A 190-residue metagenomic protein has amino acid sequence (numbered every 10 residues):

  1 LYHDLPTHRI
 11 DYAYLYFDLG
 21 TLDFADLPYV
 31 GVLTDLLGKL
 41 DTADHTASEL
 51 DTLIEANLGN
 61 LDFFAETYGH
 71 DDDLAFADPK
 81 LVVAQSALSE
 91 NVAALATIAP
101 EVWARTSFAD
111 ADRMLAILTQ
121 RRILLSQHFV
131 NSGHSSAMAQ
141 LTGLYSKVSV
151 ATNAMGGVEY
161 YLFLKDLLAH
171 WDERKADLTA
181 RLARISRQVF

Functional and structural regions predicted by a protein language model:
L1-D4: Negatively charged sequence features
H8, A75-F76, A183-F190: Short, surface-exposed loop and linker segments with low hydrophobicity and enrichment for Pro/Ser/Thr
H8-G38, H45-E173: M16 family metallopeptidases and their MPP-like homologs
L167-V189: Aromatic-residue-lined binding/catalytic grooves and analogous aromatic/hydrophobic interfacial grooves in multimeric
